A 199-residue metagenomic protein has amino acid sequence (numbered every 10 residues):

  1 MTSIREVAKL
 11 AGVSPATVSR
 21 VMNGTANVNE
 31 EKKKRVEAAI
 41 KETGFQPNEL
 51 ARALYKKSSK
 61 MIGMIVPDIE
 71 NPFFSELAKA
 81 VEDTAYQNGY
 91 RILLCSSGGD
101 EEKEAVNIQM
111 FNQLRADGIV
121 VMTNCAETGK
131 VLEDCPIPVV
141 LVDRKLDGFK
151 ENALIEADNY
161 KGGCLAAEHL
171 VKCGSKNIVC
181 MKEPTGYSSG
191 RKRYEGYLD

Functional and structural regions predicted by a protein language model:
M1-S59: N-terminal helix-turn-helix DNA-binding module of bacterial transcription factors
S14, D117, S175-N177: Short acidic/polar active-site loop segments enriched in Thr and Asp
T17-R20, L54-E70, N124, H169 (+1 more regions): Short beta-strand segments enriched in small/hydrophobic residues
F45-M110, L114-D117, E195-L198: Amphipathic helical "hinge" segments at domain boundaries
P72, G186-R193: Glycine- and acidic-residue-enriched helix-capping/strand-helix junction motifs
G99, V121-L165, T185: Flexible loop/hinge segments that line or gate small-molecule binding clefts
A153-C180, R191, E195: Hydrophobic alpha-helical segments within soluble ligand-binding/sensing domains
